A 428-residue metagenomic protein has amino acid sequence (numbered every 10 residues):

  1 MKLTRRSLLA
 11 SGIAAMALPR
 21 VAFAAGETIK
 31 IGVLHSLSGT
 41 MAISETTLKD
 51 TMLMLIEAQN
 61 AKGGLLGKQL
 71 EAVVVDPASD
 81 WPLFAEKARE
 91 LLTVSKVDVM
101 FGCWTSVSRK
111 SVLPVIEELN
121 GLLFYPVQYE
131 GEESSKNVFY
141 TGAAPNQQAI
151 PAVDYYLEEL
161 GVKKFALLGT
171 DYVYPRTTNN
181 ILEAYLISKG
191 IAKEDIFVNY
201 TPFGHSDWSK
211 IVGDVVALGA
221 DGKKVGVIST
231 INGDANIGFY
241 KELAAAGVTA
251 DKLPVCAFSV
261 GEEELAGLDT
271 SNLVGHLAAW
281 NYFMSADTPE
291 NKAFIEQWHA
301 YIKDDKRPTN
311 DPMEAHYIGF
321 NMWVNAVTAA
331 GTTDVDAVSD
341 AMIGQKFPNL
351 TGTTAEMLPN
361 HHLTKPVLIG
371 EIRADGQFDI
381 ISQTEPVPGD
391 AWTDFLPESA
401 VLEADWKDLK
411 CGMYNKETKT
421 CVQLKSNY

Functional and structural regions predicted by a protein language model:
M1, R20-H35, T40: C-terminal segment of N-terminal export signals and the immediately downstream linker at the start of the mature
M1-M16: N-terminal secretory signal peptides and thylakoid transit peptides that target proteins across membranes
G32-T51, V75-P82, W104-V107, D171-R176 (+2 more regions): Extracytoplasmic "Venus flytrap"
I43-D50, G63-E132, T141, Y200-S209 (+1 more regions): Beta-alpha junction/loop-to-helix N-cap segments that form part of ligand/metal-binding clefts
E86, E130-G131, N137-A246, S285-A293: Extracellular/periplasmic Venus flytrap/periplasmic-binding protein
L91, S95-C103, F124-P126, A166-G169 (+4 more regions): Periplasmic-binding protein-like
N232-G238, A286-F347: Extracellular/periplasmic ligand-binding modules, especially the Venus flytrap/periplasmic-binding
K346-Y428: Solvent-exposed, acidic/polar segments of extracytosolic/periplasmic ligand-binding ectodomains
